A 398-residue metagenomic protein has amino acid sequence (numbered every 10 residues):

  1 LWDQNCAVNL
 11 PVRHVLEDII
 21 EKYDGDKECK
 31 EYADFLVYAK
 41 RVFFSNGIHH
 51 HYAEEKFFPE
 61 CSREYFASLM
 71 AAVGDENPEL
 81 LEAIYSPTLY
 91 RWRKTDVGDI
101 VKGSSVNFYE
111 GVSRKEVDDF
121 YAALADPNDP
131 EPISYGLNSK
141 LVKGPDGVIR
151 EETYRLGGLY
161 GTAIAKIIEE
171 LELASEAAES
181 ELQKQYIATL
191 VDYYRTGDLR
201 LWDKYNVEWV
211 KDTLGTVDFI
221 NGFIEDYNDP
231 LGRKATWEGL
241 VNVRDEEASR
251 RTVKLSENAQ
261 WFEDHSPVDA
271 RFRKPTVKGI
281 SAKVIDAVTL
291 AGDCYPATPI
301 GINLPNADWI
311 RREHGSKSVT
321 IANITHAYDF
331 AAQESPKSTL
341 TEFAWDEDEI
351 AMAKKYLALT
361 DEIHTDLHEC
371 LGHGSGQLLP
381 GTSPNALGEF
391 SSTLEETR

Functional and structural regions predicted by a protein language model:
L1-Q4: N-terminal-proximal low-complexity accessory segments that begin disordered and transition into the first
R13-K143, R150-A351, L357: Contiguous, non-catalytic segments that form substrate-binding/exosite surfaces or channel walls
G147, A165, T382-P384: Short, conserved phosphate-binding/catalytic loop or strand-edge motifs used in phosphoryl-/nucleotidyl-transfer
S180, T360-L378: Active-site recognition of the HExxH zinc-binding catalytic motif
G197-L199, L214, H368, P380 (+1 more regions): Alpha-helix boundary/interfacial micro-motifs
K354-I363, S391-T397: Secondary-structure capping and boundary motifs in well-ordered enzyme cores
G376-T397: Post-HEXXH active-site segment of zinc metalloproteases
